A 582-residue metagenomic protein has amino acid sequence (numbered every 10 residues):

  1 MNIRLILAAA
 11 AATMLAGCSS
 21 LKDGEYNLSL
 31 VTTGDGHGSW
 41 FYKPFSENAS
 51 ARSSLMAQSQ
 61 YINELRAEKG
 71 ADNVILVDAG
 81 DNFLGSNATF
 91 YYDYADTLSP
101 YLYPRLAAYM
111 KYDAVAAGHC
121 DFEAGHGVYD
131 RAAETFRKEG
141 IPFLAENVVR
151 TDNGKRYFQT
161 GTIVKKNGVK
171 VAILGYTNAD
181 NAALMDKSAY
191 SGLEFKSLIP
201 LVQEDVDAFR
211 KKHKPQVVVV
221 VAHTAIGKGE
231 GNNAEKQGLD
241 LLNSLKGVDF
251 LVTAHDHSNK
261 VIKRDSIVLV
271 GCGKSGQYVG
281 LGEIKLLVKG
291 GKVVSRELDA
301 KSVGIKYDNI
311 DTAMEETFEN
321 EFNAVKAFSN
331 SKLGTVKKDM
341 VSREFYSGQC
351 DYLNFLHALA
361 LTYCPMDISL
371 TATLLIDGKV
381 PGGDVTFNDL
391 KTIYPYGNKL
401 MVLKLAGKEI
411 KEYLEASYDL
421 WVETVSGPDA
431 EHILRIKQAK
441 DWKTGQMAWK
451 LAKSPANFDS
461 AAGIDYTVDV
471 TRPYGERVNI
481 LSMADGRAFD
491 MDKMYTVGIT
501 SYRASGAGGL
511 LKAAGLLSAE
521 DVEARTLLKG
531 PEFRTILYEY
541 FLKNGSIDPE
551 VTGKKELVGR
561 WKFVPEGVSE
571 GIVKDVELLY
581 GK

Functional and structural regions predicted by a protein language model:
M1-I6: Bacterial N-terminal signal peptides that target proteins for export
A10-S19: Hydrophobic h-region of N-terminal signal peptides that target proteins for export in Gram-negative bacteria
L15, G70, G140, K214 (+3 more regions): Short, flexible coil/linker elements and helix-boundary hinge sites characteristic of intrinsically disordered
S19-D308, S347-L359, S369, L528: Acidic, metal/ion-coordinating pockets
L21-S29, T33, G38-E64, Y109 (+4 more regions): Catalytic centers of hydrolytic enzymes
